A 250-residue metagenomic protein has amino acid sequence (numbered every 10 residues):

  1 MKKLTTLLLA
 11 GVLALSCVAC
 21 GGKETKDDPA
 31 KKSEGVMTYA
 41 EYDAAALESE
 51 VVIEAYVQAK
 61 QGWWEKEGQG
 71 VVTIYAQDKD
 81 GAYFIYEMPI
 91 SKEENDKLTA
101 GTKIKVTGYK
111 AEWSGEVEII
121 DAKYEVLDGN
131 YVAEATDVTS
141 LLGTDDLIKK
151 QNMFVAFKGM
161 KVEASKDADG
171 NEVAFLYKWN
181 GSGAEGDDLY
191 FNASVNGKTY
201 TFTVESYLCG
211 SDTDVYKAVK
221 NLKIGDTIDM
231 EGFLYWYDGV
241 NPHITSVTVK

Functional and structural regions predicted by a protein language model:
M1-G11, G22: Positively charged n-region of N-terminal signal peptides that target proteins for export
S16-A19: C-terminal motif of bacterial Sec signal peptides marking the signal peptidase cleavage site
G22-K250: OB-fold single-stranded nucleic acid-binding module
